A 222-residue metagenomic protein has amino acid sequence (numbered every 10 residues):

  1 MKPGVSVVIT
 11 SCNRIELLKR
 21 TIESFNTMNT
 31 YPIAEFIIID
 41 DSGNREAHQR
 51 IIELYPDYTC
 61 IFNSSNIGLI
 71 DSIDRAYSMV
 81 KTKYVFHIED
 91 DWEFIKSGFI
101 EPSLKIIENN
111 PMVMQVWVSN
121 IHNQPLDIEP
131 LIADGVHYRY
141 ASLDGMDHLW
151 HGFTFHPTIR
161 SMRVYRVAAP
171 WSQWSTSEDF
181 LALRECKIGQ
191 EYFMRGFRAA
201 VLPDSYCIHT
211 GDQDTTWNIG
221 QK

Functional and structural regions predicted by a protein language model:
M1-E23: N-proximal low-complexity "stem/linker" segments adjacent to membrane-targeting elements
R20, W150-K222: C-terminal catalytic/acceptor-binding lobe
E23-I33: Short, acidic, metal-binding catalytic loop of nucleotide-sugar glycosyltransferases
I38-H48: A conserved acidic beta->alpha catalytic loop
N63-M79: Glycine-rich, basic loop-to-helix element that forms the pyrophosphate-binding segment of sugar-nucleotide handling
V85: Short aromatic/hydrophobic "clamp" motif used to bind/position activated sugar donors
S97-Q115: Conserved donor-nucleotide/metal-binding helix-loop-beta segment in metal-dependent transferases, i.e., the alpha-helix
V116-P130: Short beta-strand-to-loop element that shapes/binds the nucleotide-sugar donor at the catalytic cleft/hinge
